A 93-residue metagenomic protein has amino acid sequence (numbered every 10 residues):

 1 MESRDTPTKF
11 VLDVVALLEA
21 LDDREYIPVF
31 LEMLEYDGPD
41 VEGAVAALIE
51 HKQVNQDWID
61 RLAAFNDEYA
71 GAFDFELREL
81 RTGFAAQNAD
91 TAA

Functional and structural regions predicted by a protein language model:
E2-A93: C-terminal-biased regions
